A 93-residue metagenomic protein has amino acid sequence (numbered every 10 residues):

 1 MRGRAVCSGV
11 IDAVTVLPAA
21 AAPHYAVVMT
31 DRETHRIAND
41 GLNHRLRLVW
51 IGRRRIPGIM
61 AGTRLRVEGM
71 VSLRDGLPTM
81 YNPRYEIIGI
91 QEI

Functional and structural regions predicted by a protein language model:
M1-S8, V14, P18: Short, glycine/small-residue-enriched coil/turn segments at secondary-structure junctions
R2, I51-E68: Short nucleic-acid-contacting surface segments enriched for D/E, G, S/T with interspersed K/R
A5-C7, Y25, L65: Hydrophobic core residues within well-ordered beta-strands of beta-rich domains
S8, N43-R47, L77-T79: Well-ordered beta-strand positions in beta-sheet-rich domains
V14-L48: OB-fold (S1/OB) nucleic-acid-binding surfaces
P18, R36-A38, P57, G76-P78 (+1 more regions): Intrinsically disordered, low-complexity acidic/polar segments
D31, G52, T63, V71 (+1 more regions): A short beta-strand motif that forms part of the nucleic acid-binding face of small beta-barrel RNA-binding folds
E68-I93: OB-fold/S1-family single-stranded nucleic acid-binding modules
